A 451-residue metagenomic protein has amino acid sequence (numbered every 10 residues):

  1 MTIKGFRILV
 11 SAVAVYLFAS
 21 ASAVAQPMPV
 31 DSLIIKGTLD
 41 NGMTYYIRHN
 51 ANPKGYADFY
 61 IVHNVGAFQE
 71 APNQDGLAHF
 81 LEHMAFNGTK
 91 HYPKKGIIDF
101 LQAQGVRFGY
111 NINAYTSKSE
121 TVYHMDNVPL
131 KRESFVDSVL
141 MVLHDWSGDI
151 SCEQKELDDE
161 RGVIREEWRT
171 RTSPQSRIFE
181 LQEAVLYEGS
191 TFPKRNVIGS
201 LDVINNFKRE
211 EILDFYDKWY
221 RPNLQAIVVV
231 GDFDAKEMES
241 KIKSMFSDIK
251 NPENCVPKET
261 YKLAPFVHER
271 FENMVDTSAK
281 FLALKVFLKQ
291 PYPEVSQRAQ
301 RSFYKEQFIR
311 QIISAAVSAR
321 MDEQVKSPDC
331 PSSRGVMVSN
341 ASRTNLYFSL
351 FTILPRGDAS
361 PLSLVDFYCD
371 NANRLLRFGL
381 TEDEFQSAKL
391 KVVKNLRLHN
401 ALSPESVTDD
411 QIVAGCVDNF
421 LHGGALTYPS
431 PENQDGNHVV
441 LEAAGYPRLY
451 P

Functional and structural regions predicted by a protein language model:
M1-S11: Bacterial N-terminal signal peptides that target proteins for export
L9-S20: Bacterial N-terminal signal peptides
P27-Y60: Mature N-terminal segment immediately following signal peptide/propeptide cleavage in secreted/periplasmic
G55, H63-R177, T191, N196 (+5 more regions): Active-site-adjacent, His/Asp/Glu-enriched structural segments that form or flank metal-binding and acid/base networks
N87-T89, A114, K118-S119, F135 (+11 more regions): Scaffold signal of the M16-like zinc-metallopeptidase fold and its non-catalytic homologs
A226-L282, L390-N400: An aromatic/glycine/proline-enriched structural segment found at the starts of mature extracellular/organellar domains
V256-R320, T352, D409-L426, S430: His/Glu-based metal-binding/catalytic segments typifying zinc-dependent metallopeptidases
Q290-E294, S302-D383: Structured mid-domain segments that build the active-site/substrate or prosthetic-cofactor binding neighborhood
